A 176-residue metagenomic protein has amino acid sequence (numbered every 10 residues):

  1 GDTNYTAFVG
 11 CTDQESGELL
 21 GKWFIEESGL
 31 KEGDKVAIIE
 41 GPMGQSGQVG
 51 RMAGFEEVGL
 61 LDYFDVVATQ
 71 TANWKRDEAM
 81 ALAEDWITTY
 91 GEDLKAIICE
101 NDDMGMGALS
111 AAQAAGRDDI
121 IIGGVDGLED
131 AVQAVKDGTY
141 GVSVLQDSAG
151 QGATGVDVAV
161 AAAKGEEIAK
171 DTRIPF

Functional and structural regions predicted by a protein language model:
N4-Y5, K31-K35, L61-V67, E92-K95 (+2 more regions): Loop/turn elements at helix/coil->beta-strand transitions in domains of secreted/extracellular proteins
T6-A7, K35-M43: Short beta-strand segments enriched in small/hydrophobic residues
V9-D34, E78-A79, L128-A131, D147-K164: Hydrophobic alpha-helical segments within soluble ligand-binding/sensing domains
S16-L20, S46-F64, E78, L82 (+3 more regions): Short, solvent-exposed amphipathic alpha-helices that sit in or adjacent to ligand/effector-binding or catalytic
W23-K31, V58-L61, D85-T89, A111-A115 (+3 more regions): Structured segments of extracytoplasmic/periplasmic soluble domains in secreted or envelope-associated proteins
I39-G50, T69, I98-D102: Extracytoplasmic "Venus flytrap"
I39-M43, G47, E57-G59, Y63 (+1 more regions): Hinge/cleft segment of the Venus flytrap/periplasmic-binding protein
F55, A68, A72-Q133: Hydrophobic alpha-helical
